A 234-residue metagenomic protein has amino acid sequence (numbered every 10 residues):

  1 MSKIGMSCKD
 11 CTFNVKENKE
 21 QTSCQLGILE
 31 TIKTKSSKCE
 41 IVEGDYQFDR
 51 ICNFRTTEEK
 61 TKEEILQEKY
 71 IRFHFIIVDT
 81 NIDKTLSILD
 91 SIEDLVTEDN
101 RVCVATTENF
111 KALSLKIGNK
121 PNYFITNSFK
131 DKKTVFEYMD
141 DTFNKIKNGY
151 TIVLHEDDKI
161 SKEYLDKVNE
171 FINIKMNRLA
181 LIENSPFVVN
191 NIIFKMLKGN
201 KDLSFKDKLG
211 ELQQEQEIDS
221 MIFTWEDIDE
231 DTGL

Functional and structural regions predicted by a protein language model:
M1-L66: Cysteine-centered metal-binding/redox modules
T56-S91: N-proximal low-complexity "stem/linker" segments adjacent to membrane-targeting elements
D90-D99: Short, acidic, metal-binding catalytic loop of nucleotide-sugar glycosyltransferases
D99-N109, N127-S128: Short beta-strand/loop segment that forms part of the nucleotide-sugar
F129-I146: Glycine-rich, basic loop-to-helix element that forms the pyrophosphate-binding segment of sugar-nucleotide handling
T151: Short aromatic/hydrophobic "clamp" motif used to bind/position activated sugar donors
H155-K159: The conserved acidic donor/metal-binding loop of glycosyltransferases
L165-A180: Conserved donor-nucleotide/metal-binding helix-loop-beta segment in metal-dependent transferases, i.e., the alpha-helix
